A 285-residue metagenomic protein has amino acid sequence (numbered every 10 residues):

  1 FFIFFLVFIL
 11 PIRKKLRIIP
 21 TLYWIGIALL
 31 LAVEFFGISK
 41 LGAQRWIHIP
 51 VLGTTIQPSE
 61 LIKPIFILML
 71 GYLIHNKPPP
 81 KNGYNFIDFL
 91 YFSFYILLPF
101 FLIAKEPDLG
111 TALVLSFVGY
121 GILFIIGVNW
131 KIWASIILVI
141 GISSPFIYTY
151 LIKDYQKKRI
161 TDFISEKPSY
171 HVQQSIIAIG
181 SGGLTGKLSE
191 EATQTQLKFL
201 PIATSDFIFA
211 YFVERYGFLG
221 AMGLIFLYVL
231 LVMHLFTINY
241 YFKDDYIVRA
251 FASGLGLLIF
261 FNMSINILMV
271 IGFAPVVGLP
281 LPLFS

Functional and structural regions predicted by a protein language model:
F1-E106, I267-P282: Membrane-helix boundary/helix-loop-helix interface segments in multi-pass membrane proteins
I3, R215-M233: Hydrophobic alpha-helical transmembrane segments
P20-I27, F86-A104, L109-T149: Hydrophobic alpha-helical segments of polytopic membrane proteins
G37-K40, Q44-W46, A134-G223, D244-I247: Hydrophobic, glycine- and aromatic-enriched re-entrant/interface helices and adjoining loop segments
E60-G71, L115-G119, F226-V229, G254 (+1 more regions): Alpha-helical transmembrane segments of multi-pass membrane proteins
I67, G71, K153, K157 (+5 more regions): Alpha-helical transmembrane segments of polytopic integral membrane proteins, especially the permease/helical cores
F199, Y211-E214, L255-I259, L283: Transmembrane helix-bundle signature of multi-pass membrane transporters/permeases
Y240-G278: Loop-to-helix entry and N-terminal half of a specific, functionally important transmembrane alpha helix in multi-pass
